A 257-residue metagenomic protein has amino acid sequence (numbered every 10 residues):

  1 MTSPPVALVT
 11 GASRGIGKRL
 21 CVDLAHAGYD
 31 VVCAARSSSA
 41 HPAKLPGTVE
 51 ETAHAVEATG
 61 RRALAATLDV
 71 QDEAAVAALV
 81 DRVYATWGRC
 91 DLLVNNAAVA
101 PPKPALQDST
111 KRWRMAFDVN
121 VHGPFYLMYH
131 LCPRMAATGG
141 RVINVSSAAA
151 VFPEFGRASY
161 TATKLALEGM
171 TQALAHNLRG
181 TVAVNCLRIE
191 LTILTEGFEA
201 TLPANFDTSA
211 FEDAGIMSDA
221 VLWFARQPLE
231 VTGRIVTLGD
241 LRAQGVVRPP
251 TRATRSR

Functional and structural regions predicted by a protein language model:
T2-R36: Canonical Rossmann dinucleotide-binding motif of NAD(H)/NADP(H)-dependent dehydrogenases/reductases, specifically
G47, T67-L79, T110: The beta1-alpha1 cofactor-binding region of Rossmann-like NAD(H)/NADP(H)-dependent oxidoreductases
P104-A105, S109-R114: Substrate-binding pocket helix/loop in short-chain dehydrogenase/reductase
M128, T163: Active-site helix of classical SDR
P133, H176-N177: Alpha-helical segment proximal to the catalytic Tyr-Lys
S147: Residue(s) in the substrate-gating loop at a strand-loop-helix junction that position the organic substrate next
C186-R188, A204-R257: C-terminal helical subdomain
